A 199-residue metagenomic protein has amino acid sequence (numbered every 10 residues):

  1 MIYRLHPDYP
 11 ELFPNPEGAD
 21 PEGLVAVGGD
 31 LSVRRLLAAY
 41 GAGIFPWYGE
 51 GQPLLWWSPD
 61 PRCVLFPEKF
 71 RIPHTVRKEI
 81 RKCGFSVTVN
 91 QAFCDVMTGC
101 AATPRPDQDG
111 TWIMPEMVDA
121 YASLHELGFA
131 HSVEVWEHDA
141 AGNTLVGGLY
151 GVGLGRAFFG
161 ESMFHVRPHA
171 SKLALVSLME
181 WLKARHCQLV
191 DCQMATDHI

Functional and structural regions predicted by a protein language model:
M1-H198: N-acyltransferase acceptor-side catalytic subdomain
